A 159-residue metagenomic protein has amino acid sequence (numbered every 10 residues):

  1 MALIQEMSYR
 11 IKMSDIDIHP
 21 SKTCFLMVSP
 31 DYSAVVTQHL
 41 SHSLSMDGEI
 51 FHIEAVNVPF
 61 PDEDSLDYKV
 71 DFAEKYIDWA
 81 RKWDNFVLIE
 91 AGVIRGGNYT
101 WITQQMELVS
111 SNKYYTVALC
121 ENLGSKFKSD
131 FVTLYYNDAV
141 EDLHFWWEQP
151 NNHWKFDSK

Functional and structural regions predicted by a protein language model:
M1-K159: PRPP-associated nucleotide enzymes
